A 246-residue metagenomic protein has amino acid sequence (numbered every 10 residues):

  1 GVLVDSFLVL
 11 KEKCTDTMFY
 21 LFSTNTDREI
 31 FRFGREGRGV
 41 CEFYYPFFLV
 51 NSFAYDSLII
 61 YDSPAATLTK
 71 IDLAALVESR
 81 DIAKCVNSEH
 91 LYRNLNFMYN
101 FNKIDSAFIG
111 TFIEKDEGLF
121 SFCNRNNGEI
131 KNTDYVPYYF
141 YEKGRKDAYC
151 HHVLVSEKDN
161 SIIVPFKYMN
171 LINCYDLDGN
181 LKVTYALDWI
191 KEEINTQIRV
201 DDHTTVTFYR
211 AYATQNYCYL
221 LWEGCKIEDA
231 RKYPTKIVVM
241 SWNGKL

Functional and structural regions predicted by a protein language model:
G1-M18, Y219-E223: Beta-strand-rich domains and repeat architectures in extracellular enzymes and scaffolds, especially beta-propellers
G1-V4, F47-A54, F97-D105, D147-D159 (+2 more regions): Structural signature of eukaryotic scaffold interfaces centered on beta-propeller domains
L10-G34: Beta-propeller domains
R28-I59, S63, N87-H90, E142: Blade-loop segments of beta-propeller domains
E29-G37, E78-H90, I130-Y139, K182-T196 (+1 more regions): Beta-propeller fold detector
P64-A66, D72-S106: Asp-box/WD-like beta-propeller blade repeats and closely related beta-sheet repeat scaffolds
S121-N126, K232-K245: Beta-propeller blade signature
D201-V239: Loop/turn-rich, solvent-exposed surfaces of beta-rich toroidal or solenoidal domains
